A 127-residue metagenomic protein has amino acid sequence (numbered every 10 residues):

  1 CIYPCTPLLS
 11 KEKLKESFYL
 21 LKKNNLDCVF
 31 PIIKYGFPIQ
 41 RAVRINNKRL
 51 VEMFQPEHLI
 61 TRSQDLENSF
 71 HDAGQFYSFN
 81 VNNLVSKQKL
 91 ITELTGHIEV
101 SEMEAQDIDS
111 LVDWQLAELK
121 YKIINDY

Functional and structural regions predicted by a protein language model:
C1-P7: Short beta-strand-to-loop acidic/aromatic patch adjacent to the donor-nucleotide binding site
P7-L94, E99: Conserved core of the sugar-phosphate nucleotidyltransferase
I98-E99, E104-Y127: Hydrophobic helical membrane-anchoring modules
